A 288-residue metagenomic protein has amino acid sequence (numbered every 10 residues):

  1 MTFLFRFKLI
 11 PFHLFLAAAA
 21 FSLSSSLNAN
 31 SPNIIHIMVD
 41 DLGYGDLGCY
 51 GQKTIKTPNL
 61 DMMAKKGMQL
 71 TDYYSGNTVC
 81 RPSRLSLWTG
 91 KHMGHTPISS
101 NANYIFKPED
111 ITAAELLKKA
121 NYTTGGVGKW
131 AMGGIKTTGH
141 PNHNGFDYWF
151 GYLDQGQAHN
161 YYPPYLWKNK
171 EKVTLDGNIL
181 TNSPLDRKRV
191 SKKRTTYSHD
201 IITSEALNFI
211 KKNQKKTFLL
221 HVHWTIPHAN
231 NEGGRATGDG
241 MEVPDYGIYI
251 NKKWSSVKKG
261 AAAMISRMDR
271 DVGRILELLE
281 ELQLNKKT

Functional and structural regions predicted by a protein language model:
T2-F15: Bacterial N-terminal signal peptides that target proteins for export
H13-S26: Hydrophobic h-region of N-terminal signal peptides that target proteins for export in Gram-negative bacteria
L23-T288: Formylglycine-dependent sulfatase
